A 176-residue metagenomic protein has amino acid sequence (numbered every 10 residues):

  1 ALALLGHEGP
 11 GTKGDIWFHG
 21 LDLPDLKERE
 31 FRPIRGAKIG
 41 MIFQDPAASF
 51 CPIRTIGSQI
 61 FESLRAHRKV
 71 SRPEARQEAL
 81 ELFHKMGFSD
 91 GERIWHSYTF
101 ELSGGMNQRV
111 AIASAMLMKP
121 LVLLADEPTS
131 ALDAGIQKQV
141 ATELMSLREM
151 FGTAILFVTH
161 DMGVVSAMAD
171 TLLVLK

Functional and structural regions predicted by a protein language model:
G11-D22: Conserved ABC transporter NBD signature motif
L21-D22, E74-R93, S146: Conserved ABC ATPase "signature" region
I60, I112, L123, I136 (+1 more regions): Hydrophobic anchor residue at the start of the ABC signature
S97-L102, M106: Conserved ABC ATPase signature
L117-L121: A short, proline-enriched helix->beta-strand linker immediately N-terminal to the Walker B motif in ABC-type P-loop
K138-F151: Helical segment within the ABC ATPase nucleotide-binding domain
V165-A167: A short, surface-exposed alpha-helical micro-motif characterized by mixed small hydrophobic and charged/polar residues
